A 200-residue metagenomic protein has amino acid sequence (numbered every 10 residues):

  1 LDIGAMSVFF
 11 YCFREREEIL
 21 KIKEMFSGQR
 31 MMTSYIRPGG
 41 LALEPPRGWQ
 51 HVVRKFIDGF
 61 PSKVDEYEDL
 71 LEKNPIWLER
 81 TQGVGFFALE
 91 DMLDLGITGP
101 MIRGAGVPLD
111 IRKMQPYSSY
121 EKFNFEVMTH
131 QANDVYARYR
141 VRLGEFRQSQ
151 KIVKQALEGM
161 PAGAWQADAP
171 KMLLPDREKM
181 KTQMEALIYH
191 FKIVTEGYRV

Functional and structural regions predicted by a protein language model:
L1-V200: Metal/cofactor-centered catalytic core regions of large enzymes
